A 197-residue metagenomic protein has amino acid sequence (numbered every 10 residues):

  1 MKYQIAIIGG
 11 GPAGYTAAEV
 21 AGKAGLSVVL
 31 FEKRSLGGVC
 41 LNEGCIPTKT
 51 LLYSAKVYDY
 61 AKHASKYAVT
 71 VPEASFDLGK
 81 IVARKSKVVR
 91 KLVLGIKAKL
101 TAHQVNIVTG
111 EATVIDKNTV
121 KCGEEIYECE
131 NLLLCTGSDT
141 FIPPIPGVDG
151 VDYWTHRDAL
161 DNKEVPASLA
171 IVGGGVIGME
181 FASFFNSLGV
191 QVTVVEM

Functional and structural regions predicted by a protein language model:
M1-Y3, E19-L26, F31-A167: Glycine-rich flavin
Y3-L30, G178-S187: N-terminal Rossmann-like FAD-binding beta1-loop-alpha1 element of flavoenzymes
I8-G9, F31, L134, V172-G173: Conserved N-terminal Rossmann-fold NAD(P)-binding element of oxidoreductases
K163-M197: Rossmann-like NAD(P)H-binding beta-loop-alpha module
